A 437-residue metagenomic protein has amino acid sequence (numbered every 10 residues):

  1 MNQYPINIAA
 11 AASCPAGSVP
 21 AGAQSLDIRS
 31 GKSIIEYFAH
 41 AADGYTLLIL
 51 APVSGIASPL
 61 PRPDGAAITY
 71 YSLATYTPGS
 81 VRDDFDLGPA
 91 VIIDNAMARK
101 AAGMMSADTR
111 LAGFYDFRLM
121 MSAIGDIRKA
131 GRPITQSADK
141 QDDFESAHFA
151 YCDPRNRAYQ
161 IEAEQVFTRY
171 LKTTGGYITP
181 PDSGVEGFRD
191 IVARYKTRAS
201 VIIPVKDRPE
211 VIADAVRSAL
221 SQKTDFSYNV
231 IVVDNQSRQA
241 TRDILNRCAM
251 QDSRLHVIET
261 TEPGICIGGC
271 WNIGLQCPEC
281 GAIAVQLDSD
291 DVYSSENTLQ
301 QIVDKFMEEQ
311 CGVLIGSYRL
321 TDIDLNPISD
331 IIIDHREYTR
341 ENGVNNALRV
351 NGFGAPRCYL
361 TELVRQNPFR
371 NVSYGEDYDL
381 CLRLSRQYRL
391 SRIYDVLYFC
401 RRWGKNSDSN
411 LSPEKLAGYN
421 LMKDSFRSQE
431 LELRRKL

Functional and structural regions predicted by a protein language model:
I6-P15, A199-V211, A215, Q222-K223 (+2 more regions): A conserved hydrophobic helix/loop-capping motif in glycosyltransferases and polysaccharide synthases
C14, G55, D234-I244, V292: A conserved acidic beta->alpha catalytic loop
G17-A23, R217-S227: Short, acidic, metal-binding catalytic loop of nucleotide-sugar glycosyltransferases
G22-S54, G281-V292: Short beta-strand-to-loop acidic/aromatic patch adjacent to the donor-nucleotide binding site
R29-A39, T261-E279: Glycine-rich, basic loop-to-helix element that forms the pyrophosphate-binding segment of sugar-nucleotide handling
A41-Y76, N297-D330: Conserved donor NDP-sugar-binding/catalytic core segment of glycosyltransferases
D64-D86, D330-V350: Short, flexible, basic/aromatic active-site loop/helix in glycosyltransferases
A107-F117, S373-L380: Acidic donor-binding loop at a coil-to-helix junction in glycosyltransferase catalytic cores that engages
